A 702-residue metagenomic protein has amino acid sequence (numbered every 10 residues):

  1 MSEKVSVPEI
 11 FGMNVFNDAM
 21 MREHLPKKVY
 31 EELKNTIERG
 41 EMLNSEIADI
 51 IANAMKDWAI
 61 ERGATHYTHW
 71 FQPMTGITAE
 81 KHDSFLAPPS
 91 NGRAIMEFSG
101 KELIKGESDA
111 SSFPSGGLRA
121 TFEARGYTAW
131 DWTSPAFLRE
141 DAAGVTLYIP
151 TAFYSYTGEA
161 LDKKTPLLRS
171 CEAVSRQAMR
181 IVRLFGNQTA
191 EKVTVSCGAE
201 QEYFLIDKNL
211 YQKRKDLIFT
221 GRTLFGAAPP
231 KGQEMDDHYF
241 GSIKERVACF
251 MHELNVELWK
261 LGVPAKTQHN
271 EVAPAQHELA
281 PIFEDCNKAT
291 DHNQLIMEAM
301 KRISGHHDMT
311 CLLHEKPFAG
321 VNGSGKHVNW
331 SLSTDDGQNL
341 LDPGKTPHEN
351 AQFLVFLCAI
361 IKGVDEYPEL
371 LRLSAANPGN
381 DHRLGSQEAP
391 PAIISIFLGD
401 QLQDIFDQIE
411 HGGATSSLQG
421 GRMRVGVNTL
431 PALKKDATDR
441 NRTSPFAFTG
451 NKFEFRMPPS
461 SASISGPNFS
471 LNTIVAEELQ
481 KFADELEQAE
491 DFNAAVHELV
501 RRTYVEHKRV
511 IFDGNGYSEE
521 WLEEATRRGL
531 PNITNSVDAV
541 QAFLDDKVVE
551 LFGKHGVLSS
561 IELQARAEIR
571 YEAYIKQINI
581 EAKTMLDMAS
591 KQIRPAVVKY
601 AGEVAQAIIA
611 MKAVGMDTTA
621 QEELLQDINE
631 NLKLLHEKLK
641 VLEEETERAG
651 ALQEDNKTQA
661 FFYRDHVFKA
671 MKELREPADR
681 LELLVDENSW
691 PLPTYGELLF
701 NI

Functional and structural regions predicted by a protein language model:
S2-Y30, N44, G126-D131, P135-Y148 (+2 more regions): Catalytic pocket of metal/acid-base enzymes, prominently hydrolases
I10-A124: Active-site core of metal-dependent hydrolases
I47-I51, F71-P73, K101-E102, F153 (+4 more regions): Active-site-proximal loop/turn and secondary-structure-junction residues that shape catalytic pockets, frequently
H69-Q72, K326-W330: Histidine-centered catalytic micro-motifs
Q72, S90, W259, G305 (+16 more regions): Hydrophobic alpha-helix feature that most strongly marks membrane-spanning transmembrane helices and their immediate
G76-N91, S108-S111, R214, G221-T223 (+3 more regions): Short linear, low-complexity motifs centered on an aromatic residue
R125-L313, N322-G325, L332-E568: Glycine-rich, acidic/polar active-site loops that bind/position phosphate-bearing ligands
V500-I702: C-terminal amphipathic alpha-helical interaction region
